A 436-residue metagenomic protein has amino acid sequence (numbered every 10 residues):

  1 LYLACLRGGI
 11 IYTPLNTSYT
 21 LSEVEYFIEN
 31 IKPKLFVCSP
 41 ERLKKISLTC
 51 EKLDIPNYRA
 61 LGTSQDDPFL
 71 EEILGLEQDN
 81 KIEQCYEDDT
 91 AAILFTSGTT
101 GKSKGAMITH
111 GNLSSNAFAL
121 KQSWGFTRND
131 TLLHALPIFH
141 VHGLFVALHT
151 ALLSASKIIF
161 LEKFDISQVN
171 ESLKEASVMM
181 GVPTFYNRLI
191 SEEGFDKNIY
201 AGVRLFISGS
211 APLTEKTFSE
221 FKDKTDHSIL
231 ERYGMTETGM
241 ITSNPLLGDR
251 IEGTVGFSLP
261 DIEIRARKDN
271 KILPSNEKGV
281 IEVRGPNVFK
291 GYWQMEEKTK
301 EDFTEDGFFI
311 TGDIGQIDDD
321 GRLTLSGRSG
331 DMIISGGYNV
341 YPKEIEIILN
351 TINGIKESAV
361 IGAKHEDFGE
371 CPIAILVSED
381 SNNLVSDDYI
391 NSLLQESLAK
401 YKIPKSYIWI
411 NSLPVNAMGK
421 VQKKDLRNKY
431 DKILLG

Functional and structural regions predicted by a protein language model:
L1-T13, T17-L21, E29-L35, D130-T131 (+2 more regions): A short helix-loop-beta submotif of the ANL/AMP-binding
Y19, F36, G285, K290-G291 (+4 more regions): AMP-binding/adenylate-forming catalytic core of the ANL superfamily
E41-D88, E192: ANL superfamily adenylate-forming
Q65, L76-F95, G101-K102, G125-T131: Conserved pre-ATP/AMP-binding loop-to-beta segment of ANL
S114-T131, F139-V178, E192-G194: Conserved AMP-binding/adenylation subdomain of ANL enzymes
L173-G181, I190-R250, E263, N270: Gly/Ser/Thr-rich phosphate-binding loop
F257-D261, K271-D302, Y338-V340: Conserved ATP/PPi-binding loop(s) of AMP-dependent carboxylate-activating enzymes
R265-E282, E301, I317-D320, S381-D387 (+1 more regions): Conserved beta-loop-beta connector loops within the AMP-binding
